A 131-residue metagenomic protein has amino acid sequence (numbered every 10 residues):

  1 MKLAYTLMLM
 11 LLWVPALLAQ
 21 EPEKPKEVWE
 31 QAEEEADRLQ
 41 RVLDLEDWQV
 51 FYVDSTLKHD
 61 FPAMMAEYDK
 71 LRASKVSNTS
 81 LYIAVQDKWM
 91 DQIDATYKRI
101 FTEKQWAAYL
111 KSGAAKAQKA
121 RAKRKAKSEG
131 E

Functional and structural regions predicted by a protein language model:
M1-P25: Bacterial Sec-dependent N-terminal signal peptides
Q20-E131: Charge-rich (acidic/polar
